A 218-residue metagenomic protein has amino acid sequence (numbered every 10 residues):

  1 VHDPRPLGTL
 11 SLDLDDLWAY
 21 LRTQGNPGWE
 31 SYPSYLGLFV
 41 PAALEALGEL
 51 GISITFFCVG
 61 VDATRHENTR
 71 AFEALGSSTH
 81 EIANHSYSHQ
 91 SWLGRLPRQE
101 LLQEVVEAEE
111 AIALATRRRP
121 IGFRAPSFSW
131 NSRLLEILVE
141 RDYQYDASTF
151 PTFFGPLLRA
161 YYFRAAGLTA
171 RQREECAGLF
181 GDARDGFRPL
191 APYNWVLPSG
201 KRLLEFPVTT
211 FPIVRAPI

Functional and structural regions predicted by a protein language model:
H2-E81: Active-site beta->alpha N-cap acidic-glycine motif
L12-L14, F56-G60, N84-S86, R124-S127 (+2 more regions): A cross-domain feature marking catalytic cores of carbohydrate-active enzymes and several ubiquitous metabolic/repair
D13, L47, I82-H85, A108 (+3 more regions): Conserved, mostly hydrophobic/aromatic
G28-W29, E73-G76, E100-L102, V139-R141 (+1 more regions): Short, hinge-like loop/turn segments at secondary-structure boundaries
S31-G37, F57-N68, Q90-L101, R124-S132: Acidic-and-aromatic substrate-binding clefts and catalytic sites of carbohydrate-active enzymes
A43-I52, S78, A111-R118, V196-L203: A structural motif corresponding to the C-terminal end of an alpha-helix and its immediate exit/capping segment
L101-I112: An active-site-proximal "capping" alpha-helix that borders the catalytic cofactor pocket
L114, R118-I121, A125-I218: Active-site-adjacent pocket scaffolds in enzyme catalytic domains
